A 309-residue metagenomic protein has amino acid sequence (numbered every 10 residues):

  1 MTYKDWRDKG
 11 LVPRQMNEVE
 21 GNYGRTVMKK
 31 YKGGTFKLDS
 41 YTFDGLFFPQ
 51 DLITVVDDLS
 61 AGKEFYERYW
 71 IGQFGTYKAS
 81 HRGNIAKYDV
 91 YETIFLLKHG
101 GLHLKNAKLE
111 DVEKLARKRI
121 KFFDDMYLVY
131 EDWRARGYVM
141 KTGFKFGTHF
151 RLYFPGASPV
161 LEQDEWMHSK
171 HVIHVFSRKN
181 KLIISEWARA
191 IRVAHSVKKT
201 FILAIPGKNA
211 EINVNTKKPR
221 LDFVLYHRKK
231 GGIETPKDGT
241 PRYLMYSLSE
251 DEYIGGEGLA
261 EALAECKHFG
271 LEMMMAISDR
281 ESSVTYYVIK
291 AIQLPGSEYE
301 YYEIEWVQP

Functional and structural regions predicted by a protein language model:
M1-P309: Long Lys/Arg-rich low-complexity intrinsically disordered regions in nucleic-acid-associated proteins
